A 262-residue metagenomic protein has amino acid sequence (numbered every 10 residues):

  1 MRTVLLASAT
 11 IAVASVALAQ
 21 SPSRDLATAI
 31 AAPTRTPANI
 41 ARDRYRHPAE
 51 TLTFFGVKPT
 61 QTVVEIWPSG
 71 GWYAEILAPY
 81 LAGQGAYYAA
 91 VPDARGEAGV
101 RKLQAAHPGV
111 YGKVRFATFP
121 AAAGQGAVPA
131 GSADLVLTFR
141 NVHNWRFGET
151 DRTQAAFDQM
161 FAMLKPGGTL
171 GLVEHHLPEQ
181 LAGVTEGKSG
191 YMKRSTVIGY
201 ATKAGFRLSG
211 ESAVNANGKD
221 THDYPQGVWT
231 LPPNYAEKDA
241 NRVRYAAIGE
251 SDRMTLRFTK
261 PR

Functional and structural regions predicted by a protein language model:
L26-K58: Class I SAM-dependent methyltransferase Rossmann-like catalytic core, especially the SAM/SAH-binding loop
K58-S69: Conserved class I S-adenosyl-L-methionine
A78-P79, R152-P166: A short glycine-rich, Lys/Arg-flanked "PGG" loop and its adjoining helix->strand segment in the class I
G99-Q125: S-adenosyl-L-methionine
G126-V136: A short acidic, Gly/Pro-enriched loop at the edge of an enzyme's catalytic core that lines a small-molecule cofactor
G167-H175: Conserved beta-strand signature within the Rossmann-like core of class I S-adenosyl-L-methionine
G183-E211: Conserved Class I S-adenosyl-L-methionine
N241-R262: C-terminal lobe and adjacent flexible extensions of AdoMet/dcAdoMet transferase-like proteins
